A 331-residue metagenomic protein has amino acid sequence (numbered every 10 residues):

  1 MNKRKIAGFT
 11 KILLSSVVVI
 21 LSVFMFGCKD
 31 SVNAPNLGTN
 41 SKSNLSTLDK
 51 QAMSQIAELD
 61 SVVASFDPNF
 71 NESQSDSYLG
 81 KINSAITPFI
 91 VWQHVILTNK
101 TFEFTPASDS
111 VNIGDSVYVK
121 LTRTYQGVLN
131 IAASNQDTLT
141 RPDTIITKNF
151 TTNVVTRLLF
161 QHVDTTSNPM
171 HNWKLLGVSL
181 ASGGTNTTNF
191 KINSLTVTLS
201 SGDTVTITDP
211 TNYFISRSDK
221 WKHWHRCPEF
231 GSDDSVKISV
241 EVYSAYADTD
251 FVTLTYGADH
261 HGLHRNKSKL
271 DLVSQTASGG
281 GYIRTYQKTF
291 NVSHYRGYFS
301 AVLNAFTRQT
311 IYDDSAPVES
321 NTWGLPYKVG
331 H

Functional and structural regions predicted by a protein language model:
K3-R4, S31-A132, T185-G202: Acidic/polar, low-complexity intrinsically disordered N-terminal segments immediately downstream of a Sec signal
F24-G27: C-terminal motif of bacterial Sec signal peptides marking the signal peptidase cleavage site
T152, A277-F290: Aromatic sugar-binding surface patches on proteins that engage polysaccharides or sugar-phosphate polymers
L176-F230: Short, compositionally biased P/S/T/A/G/V-rich stretches that sit at domain boundaries
T196, I311-H331: Short beta-strand elements
H225, S232-A245: Aromatic/hydrophobic beta-strand junction motif of beta-rich domains
G257-I283: Solvent-exposed serine/threonine-rich low-complexity stretches and specific carbohydrate-binding patches
N291-A316: Short, aromatic- and glycine-rich surface loops/edge beta-strands on solvent-exposed regions
